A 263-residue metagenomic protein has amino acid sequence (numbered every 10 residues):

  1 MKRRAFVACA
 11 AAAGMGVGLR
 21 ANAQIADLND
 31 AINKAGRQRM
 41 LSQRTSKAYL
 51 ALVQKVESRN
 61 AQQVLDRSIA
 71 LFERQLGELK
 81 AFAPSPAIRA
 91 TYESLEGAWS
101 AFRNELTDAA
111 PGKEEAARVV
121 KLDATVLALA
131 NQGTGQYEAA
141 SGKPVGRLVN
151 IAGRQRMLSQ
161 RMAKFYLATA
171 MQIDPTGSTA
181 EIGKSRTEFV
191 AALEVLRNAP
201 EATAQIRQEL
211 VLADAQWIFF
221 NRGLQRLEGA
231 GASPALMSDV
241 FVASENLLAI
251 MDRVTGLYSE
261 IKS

Functional and structural regions predicted by a protein language model:
A5-A23: N-terminal export signals
A23-S263: Hydrophobic alpha-helical segments
